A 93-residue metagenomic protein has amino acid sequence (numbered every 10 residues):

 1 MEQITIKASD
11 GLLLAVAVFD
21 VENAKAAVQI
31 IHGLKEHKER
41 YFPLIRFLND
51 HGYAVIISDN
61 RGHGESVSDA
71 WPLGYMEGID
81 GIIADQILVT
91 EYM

Functional and structural regions predicted by a protein language model:
M1-N23: N-terminal cap/lid segment of alpha/beta-hydrolase-fold proteins
K25, G33-E36: Active-site glycine-rich loops that stabilize anionic/oxyanionic intermediates across multiple enzyme folds
A26-A27, Y53: Structural motif
I30-G33, I57: Structural cue for short, hydrophobic secondary-structure segments
H32, Y41, H63: Histidine-centered divalent metal-coordination motifs
I45-A70: Conserved alpha/beta-hydrolase
D69-E77: Phosphate/nucleotide-donor binding subsite
M76-M93: Alpha/beta-hydrolase active-site loop
